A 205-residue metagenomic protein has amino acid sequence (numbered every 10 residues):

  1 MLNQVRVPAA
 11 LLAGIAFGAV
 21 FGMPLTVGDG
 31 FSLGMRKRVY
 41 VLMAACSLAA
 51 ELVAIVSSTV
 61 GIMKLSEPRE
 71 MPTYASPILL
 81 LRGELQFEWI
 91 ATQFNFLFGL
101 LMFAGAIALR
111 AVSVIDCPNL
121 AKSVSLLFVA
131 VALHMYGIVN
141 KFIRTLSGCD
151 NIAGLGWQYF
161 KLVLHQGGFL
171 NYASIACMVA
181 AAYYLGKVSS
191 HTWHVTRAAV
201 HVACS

Functional and structural regions predicted by a protein language model:
M1-D29, A44, A49-P68: Cytosol/matrix-facing amphipathic helices and coiled-coil assembly/linker segments of eukaryotic membrane proteins
G34-C204: Alpha-helical transmembrane segments of integral membrane proteins
